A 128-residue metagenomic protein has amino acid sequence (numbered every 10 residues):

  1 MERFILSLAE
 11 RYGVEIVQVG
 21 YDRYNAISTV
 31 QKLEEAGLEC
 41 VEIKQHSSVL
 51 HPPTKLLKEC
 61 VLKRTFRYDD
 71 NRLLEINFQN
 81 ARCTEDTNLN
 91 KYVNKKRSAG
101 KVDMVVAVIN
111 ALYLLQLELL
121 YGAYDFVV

Functional and structural regions predicted by a protein language model:
M1-Q45, K55, Y68, R72-V128: RNase H-like, metal-dependent nuclease domains and their acidic two-metal-ion catalytic environment used
V49-K58: Short, charged, surface-exposed secondary-structure boundary motifs
R64-T65: Short low-complexity stretches enriched in small and charged residues
